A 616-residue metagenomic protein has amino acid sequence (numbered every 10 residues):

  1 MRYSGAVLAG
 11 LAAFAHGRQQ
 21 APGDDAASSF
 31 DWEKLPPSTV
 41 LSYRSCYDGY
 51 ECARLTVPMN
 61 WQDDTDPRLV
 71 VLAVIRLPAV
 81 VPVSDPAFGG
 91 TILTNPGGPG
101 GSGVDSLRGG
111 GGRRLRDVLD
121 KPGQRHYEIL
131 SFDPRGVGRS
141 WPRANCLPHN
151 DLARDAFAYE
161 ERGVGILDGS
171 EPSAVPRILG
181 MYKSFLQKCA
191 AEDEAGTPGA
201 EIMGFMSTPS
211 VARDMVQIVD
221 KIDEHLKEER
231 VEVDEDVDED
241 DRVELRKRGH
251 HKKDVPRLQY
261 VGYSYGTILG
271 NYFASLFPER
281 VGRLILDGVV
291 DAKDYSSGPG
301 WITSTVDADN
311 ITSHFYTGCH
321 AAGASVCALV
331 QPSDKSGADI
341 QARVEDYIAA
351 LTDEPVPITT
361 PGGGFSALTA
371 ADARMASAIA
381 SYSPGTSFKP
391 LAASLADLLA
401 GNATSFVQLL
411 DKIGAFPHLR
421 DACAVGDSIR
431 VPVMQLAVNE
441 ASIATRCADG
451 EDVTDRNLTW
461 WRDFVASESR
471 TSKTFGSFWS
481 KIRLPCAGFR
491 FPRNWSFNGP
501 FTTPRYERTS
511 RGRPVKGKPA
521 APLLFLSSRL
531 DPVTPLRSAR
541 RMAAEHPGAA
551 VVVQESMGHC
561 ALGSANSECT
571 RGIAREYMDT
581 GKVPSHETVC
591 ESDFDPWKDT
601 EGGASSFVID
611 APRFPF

Functional and structural regions predicted by a protein language model:
M1-Q20, R242: Fungal secretory targeting signals
G17-Q19, R248, R420: Proteolytic processing junctions in secreted/extracellular precursors, especially proprotein convertase/trypsin-like
R18-F30: Cleaved targeting-peptide boundary
A27-D372, A444-R446, G450-F616: Gly/Pro-rich cap/lid or specificity-loop segments adjacent to the active site
G318-R446: Alpha/beta-hydrolase-fold enzymes
